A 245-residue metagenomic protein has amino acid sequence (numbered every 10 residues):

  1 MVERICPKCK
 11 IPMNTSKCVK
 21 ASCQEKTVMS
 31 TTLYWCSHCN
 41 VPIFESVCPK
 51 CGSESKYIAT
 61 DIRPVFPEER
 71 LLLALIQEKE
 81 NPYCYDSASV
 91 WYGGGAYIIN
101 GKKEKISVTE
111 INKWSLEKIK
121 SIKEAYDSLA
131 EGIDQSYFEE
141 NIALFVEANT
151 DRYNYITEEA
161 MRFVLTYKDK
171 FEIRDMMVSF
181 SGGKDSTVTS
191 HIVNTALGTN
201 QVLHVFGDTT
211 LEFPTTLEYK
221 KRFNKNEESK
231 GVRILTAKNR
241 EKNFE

Functional and structural regions predicted by a protein language model:
V2-H38, P42-S46, G52-S55, P67-A74 (+1 more regions): ATP-dependent adenylation/nucleotidyltransferase module used to activate substrates
I58: Short, Gly/Pro- and small/polar-rich lid/capping loops
